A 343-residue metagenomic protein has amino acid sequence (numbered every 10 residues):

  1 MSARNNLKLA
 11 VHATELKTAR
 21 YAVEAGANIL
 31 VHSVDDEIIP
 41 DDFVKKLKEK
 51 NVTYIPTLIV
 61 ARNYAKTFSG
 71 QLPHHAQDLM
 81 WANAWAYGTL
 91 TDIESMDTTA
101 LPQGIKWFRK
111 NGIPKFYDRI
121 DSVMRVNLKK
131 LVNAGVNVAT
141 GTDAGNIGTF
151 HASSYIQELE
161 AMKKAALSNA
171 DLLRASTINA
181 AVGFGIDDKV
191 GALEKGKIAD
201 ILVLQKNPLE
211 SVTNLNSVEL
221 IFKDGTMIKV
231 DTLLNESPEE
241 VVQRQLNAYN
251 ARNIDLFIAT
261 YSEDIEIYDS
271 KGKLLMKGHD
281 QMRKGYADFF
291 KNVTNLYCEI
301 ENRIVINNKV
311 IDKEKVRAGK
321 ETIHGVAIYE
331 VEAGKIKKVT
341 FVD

Functional and structural regions predicted by a protein language model:
M1-N28, D36: Divalent metal-binding pocket/active-site signature
S2, H12, L30, Y54 (+7 more regions): Divalent metal-coordination and catalytic microenvironments
A10-H12, V31-S33, I55-L58, G141-D143 (+3 more regions): A cross-family glycoside hydrolase active-site/sugar-binding cleft signature
R20-D41, E158-D171: Structural recognition of alpha->loop->beta junctions
I39-A165, D231: Active-site neighborhoods of metal-dependent hydrolases
F150, S168-L173, V182-V218: Acidic, glycine-enriched loop/beta-strand segments at the rims of small-molecule binding/catalytic pockets
N247-N250, Y268, K273-L274, Q281-D343: A beta-strand edge to alpha-helix "cap/lid" segment located at domain peripheries
A251-Y268: Short, well-ordered alpha-helical segments enriched in acidic and aromatic residues
